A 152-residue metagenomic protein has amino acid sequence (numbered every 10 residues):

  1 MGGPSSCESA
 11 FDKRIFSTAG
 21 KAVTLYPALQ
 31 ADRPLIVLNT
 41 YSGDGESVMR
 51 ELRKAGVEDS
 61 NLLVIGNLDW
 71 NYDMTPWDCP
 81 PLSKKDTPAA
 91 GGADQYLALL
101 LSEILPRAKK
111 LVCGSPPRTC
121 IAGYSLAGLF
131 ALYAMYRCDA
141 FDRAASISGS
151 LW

Functional and structural regions predicted by a protein language model:
M1-P34, S60: A domain-start/cap signature at the N-terminus of enzymes
D32-L99, E103-L111: Serine-hydrolase catalytic machinery in alpha/beta-hydrolase-like enzymes
P34-I36, C120, R143: Structural motif
N67, A145-W152: Active-site nucleophile loop of the alpha/beta-hydrolase fold
R118-G123, I147: Short beta-strand immediately N-terminal to the catalytic nucleophile in serine-hydrolase-like folds
A122-A127, A131: Gly/Ala-rich beta-loop-alpha elbow adjacent to hydrolase catalytic centers
Y133-R143: Conserved hydrolase catalytic core segment
